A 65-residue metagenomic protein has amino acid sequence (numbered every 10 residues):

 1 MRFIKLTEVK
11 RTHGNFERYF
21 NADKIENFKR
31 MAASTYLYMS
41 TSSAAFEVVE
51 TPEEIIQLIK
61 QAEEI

Functional and structural regions predicted by a protein language model:
M1-I65: Acidic, Ser/Thr- and proline-rich intrinsically disordered linker/docking segments of eukaryotic scaffolds
